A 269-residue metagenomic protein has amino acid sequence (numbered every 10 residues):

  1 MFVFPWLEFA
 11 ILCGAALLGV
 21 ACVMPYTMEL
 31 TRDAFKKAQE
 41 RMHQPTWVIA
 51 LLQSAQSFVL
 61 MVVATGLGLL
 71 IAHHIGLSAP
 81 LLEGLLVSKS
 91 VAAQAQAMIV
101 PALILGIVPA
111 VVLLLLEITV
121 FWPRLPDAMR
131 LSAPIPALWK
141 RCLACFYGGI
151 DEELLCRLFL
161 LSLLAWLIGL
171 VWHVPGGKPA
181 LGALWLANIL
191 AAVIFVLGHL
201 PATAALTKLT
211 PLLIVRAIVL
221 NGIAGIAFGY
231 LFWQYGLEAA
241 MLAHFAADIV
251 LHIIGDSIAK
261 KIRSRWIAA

Functional and structural regions predicted by a protein language model:
M1-A10: N-terminal membrane topogenic signal
C13-D33, A64-G76, L114: Alpha-helical transmembrane segments of multi-pass membrane proteins
G14-L18, V59-G68, A102-L113, F159 (+1 more regions): Hydrophobic alpha-helical transmembrane segments of multi-pass integral membrane proteins
M28-R32, H73, L77-L81, I118-D127 (+4 more regions): Transmembrane helix-loop junctions in multipass membrane proteins, especially transporters and channels
A34-W47, E83-S90, A133: Perimembrane loop-to-helix junctions flanking transmembrane segments
H43-V63, A92-L105: Interfacial helix-start motif at the membrane-water boundary
I75-G149, A165-A180: Juxtamembrane helix-loop-helix connectors linking adjacent transmembrane helices in multi-pass membrane enzymes
L138-A269: Transmembrane helix-loop-helix hairpins at the membrane interface of multi-pass integral membrane proteins
